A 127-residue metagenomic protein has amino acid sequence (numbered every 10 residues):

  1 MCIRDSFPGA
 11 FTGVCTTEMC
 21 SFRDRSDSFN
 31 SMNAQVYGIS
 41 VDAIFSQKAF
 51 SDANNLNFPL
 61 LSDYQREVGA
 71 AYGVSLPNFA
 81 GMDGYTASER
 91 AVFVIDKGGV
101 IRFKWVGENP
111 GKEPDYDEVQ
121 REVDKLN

Functional and structural regions predicted by a protein language model:
R4-N127: Chalcogenol-based redox active-site neighborhoods
